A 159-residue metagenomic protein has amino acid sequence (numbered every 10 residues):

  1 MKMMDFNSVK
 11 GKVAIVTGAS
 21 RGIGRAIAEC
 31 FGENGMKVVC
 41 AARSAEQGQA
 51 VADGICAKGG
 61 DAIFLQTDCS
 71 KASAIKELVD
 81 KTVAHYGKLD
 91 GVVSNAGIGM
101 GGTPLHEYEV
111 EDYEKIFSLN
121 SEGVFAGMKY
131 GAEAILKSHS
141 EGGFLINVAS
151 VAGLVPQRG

Functional and structural regions predicted by a protein language model:
V13, S20-R21, S44: Conserved glycine-rich cofactor-binding loop
N34-V51: Conserved glycine-rich Rossmann-like NAD(P)H-binding loop of the short-chain dehydrogenase/reductase
A45, Q66-L78, V110: The beta1-alpha1 cofactor-binding region of Rossmann-like NAD(H)/NADP(H)-dependent oxidoreductases
A96-G101: Conserved NAD(P)H cofactor-binding loop of Rossmann-fold oxidoreductase domains
T103-L105, D112-E114: Substrate-binding pocket helix/loop in short-chain dehydrogenase/reductase
M128-K129: A short, exposed helix-loop element centered on a Lys and neighboring polar residues
S150: Residue(s) in the substrate-gating loop at a strand-loop-helix junction that position the organic substrate next
